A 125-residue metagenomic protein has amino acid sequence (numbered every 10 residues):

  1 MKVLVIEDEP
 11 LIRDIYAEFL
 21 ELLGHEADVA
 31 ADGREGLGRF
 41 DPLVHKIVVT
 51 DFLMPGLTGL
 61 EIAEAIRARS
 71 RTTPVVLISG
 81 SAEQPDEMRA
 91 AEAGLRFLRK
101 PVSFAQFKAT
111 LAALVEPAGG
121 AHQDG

Functional and structural regions predicted by a protein language model:
E7: Conserved acidic carboxylate
P10-D28: Two-component/phosphorelay signaling modules centered on CheY-like receiver
V29-I47: Acidic, metal-coordinating helix/loop segments flanking the phosphotransfer/catalytic sites of two-component signaling
D32-E35, T58-I62: Acidic catalytic/metal-coordinating carboxylates
T50-D51: Active-site T/S-Asp motif of two-component receiver
M54: Receiver (REC) domain active-site loop signature in two-component systems and cognate sites in sensor histidine kinases
E61, S81-R99, A105-A109: Alpha4 helix (beta4-alpha4-beta5 surface) of REC/receiver domains from two-component response regulators
